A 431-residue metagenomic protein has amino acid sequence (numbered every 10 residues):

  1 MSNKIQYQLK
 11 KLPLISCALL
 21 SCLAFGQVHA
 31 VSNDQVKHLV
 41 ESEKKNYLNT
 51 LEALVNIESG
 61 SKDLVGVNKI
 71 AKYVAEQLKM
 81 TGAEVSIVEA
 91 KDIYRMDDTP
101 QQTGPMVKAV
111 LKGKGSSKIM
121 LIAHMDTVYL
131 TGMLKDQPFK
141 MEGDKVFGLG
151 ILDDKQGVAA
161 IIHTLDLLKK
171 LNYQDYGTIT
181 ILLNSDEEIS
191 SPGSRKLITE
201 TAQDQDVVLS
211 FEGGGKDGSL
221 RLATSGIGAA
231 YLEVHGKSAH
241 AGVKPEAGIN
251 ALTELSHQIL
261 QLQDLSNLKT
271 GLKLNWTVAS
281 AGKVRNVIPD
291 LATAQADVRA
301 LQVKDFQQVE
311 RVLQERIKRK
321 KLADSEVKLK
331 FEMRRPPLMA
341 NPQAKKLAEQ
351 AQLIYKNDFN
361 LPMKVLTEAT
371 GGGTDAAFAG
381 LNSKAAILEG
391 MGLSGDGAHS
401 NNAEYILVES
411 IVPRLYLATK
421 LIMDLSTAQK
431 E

Functional and structural regions predicted by a protein language model:
S2-I15: Bacterial N-terminal signal peptides that target proteins for export
P13-A24: Bacterial N-terminal signal peptides
G26-A30: Boundary at the C-terminal end of the N-terminal hydrophobic targeting segment
V31-L149, K170: Acidic/His- and Gly-rich active-site-bordering loop/insert found across diverse amide/peptide-bond hydrolases
V31-Q35, E76-Q77, G82, G213-G214 (+3 more regions): Metal-dependent amide/peptide-bond hydrolase catalytic core, centered on the "pita-bread" metallohydrolase fold
M125-T127, L182-I189, G213-G215, S238 (+1 more regions): Acidic, glycine-rich active-site loops and adjacent beta-strand->loop/helix elements that engage anionic groups
G143-D153, M363-L366, N401-N402: Short pre-catalytic strand/loop immediately N-terminal to key active-site residues, enriched for Gly-Thr
G150-I227, N267, L291, S426-E431: Acidic/histidine-rich catalytic neighborhood of metal-dependent amide-processing enzymes
